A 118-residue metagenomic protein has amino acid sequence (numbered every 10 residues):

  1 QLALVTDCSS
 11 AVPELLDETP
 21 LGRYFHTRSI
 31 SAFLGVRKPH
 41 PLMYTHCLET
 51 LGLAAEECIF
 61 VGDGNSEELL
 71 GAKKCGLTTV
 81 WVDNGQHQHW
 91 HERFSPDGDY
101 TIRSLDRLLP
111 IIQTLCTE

Functional and structural regions predicted by a protein language model:
A3-E118: Asp-based, Mg2+/Mn2+-dependent phosphohydrolase catalytic module
